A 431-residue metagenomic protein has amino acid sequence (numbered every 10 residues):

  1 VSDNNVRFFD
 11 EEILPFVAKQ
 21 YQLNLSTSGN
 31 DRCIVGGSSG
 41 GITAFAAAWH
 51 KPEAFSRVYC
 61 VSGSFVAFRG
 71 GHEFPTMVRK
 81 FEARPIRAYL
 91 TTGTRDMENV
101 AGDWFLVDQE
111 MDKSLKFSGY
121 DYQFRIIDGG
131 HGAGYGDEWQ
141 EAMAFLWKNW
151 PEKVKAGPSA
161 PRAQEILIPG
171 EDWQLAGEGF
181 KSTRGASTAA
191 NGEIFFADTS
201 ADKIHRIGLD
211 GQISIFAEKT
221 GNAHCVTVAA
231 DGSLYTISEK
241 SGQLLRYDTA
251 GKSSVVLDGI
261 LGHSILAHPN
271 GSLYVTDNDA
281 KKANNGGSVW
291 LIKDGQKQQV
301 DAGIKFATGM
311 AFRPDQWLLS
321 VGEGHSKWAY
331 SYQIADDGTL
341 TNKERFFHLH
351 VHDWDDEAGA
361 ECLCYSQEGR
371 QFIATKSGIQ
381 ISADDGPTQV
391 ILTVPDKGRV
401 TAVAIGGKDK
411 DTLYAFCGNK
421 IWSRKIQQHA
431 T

Functional and structural regions predicted by a protein language model:
V1-K155: Non-catalytic cap/lid and distal C-terminal segments of serine-dependent acyl enzymes
A156-D172, G286, L340, T431: Blade/loop signatures of beta-propeller domains
D172-E178, Q212-A217, K252-L257, Q296-A302 (+2 more regions): A short beta-strand motif characteristic of beta-propeller blades
E178-E193, K219-S238, G242-Q243, G259-K281 (+4 more regions): Beta-rich, blade/repeat-based domains predominating in secreted/periplasmic proteins but also intracellular
T199, E239, N278-A280, G324 (+5 more regions): Short loop/turn segments immediately following the C-termini of beta-strands
K203-H205, Q243-L245, G287-W290, W328-Y330 (+2 more regions): A short loop-to-beta-strand structural motif that recurs across blades of beta-propeller domains
Y332-T339, I426-T431: Short loop/turn segments immediately following beta-strands, especially the blade-tip and inter-blade linker loops
T401-T431: Blade-level signature of beta-propeller repeat domains, shared across WD40, Kelch, NHL, RCC1 and BNR/Asp-box propellers
